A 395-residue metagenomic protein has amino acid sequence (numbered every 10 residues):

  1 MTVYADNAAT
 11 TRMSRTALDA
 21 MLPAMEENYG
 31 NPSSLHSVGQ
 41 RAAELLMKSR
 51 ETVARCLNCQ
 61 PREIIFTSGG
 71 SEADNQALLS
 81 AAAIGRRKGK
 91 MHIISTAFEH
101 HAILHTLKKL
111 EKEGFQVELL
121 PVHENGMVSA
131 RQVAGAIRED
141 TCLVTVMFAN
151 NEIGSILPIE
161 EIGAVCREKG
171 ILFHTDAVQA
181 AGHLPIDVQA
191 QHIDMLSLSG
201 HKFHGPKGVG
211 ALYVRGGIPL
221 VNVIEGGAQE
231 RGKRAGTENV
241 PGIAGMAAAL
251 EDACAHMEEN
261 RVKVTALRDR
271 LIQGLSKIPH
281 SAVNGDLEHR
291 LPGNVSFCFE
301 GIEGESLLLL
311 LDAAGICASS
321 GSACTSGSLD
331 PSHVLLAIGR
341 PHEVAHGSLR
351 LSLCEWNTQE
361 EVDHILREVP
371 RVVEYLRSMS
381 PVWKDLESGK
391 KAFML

Functional and structural regions predicted by a protein language model:
M1-L395: Pyridoxal 5′-phosphate
